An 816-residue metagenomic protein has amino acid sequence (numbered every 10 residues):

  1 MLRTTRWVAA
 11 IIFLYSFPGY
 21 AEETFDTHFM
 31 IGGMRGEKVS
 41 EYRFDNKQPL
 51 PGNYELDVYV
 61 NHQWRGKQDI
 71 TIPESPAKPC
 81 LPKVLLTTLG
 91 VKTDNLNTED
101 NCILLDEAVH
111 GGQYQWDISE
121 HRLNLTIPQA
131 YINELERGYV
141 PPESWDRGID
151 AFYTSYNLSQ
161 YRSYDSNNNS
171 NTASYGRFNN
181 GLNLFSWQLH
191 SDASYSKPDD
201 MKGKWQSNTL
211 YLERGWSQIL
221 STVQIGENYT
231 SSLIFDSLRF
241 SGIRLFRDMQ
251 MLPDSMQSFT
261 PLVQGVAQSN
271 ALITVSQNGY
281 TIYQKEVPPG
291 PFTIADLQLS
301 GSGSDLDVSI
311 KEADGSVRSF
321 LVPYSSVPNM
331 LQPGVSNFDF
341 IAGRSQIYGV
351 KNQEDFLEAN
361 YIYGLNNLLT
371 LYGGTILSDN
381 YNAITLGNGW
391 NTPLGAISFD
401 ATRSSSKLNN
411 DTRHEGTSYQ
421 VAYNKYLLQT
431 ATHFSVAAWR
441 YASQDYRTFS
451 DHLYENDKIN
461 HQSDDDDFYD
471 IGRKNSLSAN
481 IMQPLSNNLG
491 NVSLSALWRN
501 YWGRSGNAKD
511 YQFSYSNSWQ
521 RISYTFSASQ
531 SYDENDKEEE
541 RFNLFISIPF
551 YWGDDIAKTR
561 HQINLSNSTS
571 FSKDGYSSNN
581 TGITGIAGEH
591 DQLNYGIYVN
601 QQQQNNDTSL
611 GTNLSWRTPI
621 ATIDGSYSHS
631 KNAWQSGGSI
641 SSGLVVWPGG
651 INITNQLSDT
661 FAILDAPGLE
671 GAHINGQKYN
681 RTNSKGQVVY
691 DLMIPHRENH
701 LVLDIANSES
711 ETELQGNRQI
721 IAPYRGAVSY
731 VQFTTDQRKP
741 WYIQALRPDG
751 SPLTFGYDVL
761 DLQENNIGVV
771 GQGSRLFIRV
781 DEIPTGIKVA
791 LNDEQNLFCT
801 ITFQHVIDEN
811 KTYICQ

Functional and structural regions predicted by a protein language model:
R3-A10: Sec-dependent signal peptide recognition, specifically the positively charged N-region followed immediately by
S16-P18: N-terminal signal peptide c-region/cleavage motif recognized by signal peptidases
E23-Y54, R65, V84-L89, L96 (+9 more regions): Flexible, glycine-rich linker and terminal segments associated with outer-membrane beta-barrel/transport systems
R65-K78: Short acidic/polar beta-strand-loop edge motifs in secreted extracellular and Gram-negative envelope-associated
I294-D305: Extracytoplasmic assembly/pore-lining segments of large envelope/extracellular complexes
T370-T375: Short catalytic-loop micro-motif centered on adjacent basic/acidic residues
